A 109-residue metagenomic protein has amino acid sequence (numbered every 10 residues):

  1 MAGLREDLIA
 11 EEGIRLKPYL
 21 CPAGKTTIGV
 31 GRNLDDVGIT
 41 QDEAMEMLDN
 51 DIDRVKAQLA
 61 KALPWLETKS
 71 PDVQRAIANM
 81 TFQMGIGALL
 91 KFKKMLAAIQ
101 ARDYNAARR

Functional and structural regions predicted by a protein language model:
M1-R109: Acidic, aromatic-lined catalytic clefts of primarily extracellular/periplasmic carbohydrate-active enzymes that remodel
